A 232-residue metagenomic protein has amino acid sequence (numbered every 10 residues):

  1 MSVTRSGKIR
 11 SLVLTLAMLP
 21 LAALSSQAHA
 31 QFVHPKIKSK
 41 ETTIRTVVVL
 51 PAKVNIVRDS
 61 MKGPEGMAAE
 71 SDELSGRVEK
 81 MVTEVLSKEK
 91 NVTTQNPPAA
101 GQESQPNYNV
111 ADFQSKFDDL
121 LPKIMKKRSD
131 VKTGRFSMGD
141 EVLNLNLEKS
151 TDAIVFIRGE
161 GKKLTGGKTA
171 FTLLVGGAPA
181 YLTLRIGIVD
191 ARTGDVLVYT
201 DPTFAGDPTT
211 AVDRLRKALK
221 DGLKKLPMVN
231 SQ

Functional and structural regions predicted by a protein language model:
S2-A17: Bacterial N-terminal signal peptides that target proteins for export
T4-S6, L21, V33: Absolute N-terminal positional cue centered near the fourth residue
L19-H29: C-terminal segment of classical bacterial N-terminal signal peptides
H29-R58, R77-V78, M138-D152, R158-Q232: C-terminal/domain-edge helix-coil "capping" segments
K62-F156, E160, Y199-T200: N-terminal segment of the mature soluble domain
